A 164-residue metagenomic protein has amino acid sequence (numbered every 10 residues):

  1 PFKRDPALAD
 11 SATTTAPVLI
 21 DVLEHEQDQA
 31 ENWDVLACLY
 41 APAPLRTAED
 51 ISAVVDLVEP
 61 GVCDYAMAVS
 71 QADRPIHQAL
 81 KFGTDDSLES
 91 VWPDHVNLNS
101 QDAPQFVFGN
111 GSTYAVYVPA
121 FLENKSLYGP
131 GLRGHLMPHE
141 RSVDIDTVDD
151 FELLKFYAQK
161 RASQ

Functional and structural regions predicted by a protein language model:
P1-E31: Conserved N-terminal catalytic core of the sugar/cofactor nucleotidyltransferase
A7-S11, R74-P75, E140-V143: A short acidic, often aromatic-flanked loop/helix-cap motif at beta-alpha or helix-coil junctions that lines enzyme
A12-D21, P44-P130: Conserved core of the sugar-phosphate nucleotidyltransferase
Q27-N32, G61-V62, T84-D86, S163-Q164: Short, glycine- and charge-enriched coil/turn segments that flank and shape catalytic ligand pockets
A30-P44: Short beta-strand-to-loop acidic/aromatic patch adjacent to the donor-nucleotide binding site
G134-H135, R141-Q164: Hydrophobic helical membrane-anchoring modules
